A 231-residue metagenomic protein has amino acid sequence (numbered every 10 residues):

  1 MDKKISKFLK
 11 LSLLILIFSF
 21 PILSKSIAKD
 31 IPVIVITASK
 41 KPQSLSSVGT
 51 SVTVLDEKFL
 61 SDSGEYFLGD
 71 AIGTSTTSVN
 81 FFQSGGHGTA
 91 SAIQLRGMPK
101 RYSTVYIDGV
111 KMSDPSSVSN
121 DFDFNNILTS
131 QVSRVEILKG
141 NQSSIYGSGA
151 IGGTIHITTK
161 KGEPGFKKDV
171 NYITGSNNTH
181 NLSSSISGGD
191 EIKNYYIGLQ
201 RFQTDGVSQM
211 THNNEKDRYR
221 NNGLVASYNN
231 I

Functional and structural regions predicted by a protein language model:
M1-K29: Cleavable N-terminal targeting peptides that direct proteins into the secretory/outer-membrane pathway or into
I31-S63, A92, K100: N-terminal periplasmic "start-of-domain" segments of outer-membrane beta-barrel proteins
P32, G69, G73-K111, S133: Extracytoplasmic beta-strand/coil segments of soluble accessory domains associated with Gram-negative outer-membrane
S39, G140, T158, N171-N177 (+1 more regions): Outer-membrane beta-barrel pore domains and translocons
L68-S75, S91-Q94, S103-Y106, F122-L128 (+3 more regions): N-terminal periplasmic accessory domains that precede and gate Gram-negative outer-membrane beta-barrel machines
G86, N125, S148, G175-T179 (+1 more regions): Transmembrane beta-barrel outer-membrane domains
K111-K139: Short acidic/polar hinge/loop motifs at secondary-structure boundaries that mediate gating or recognition
H156, P164-G165, I173, S185-I231: Periplasmic-side early beta-strands and strand-to-turn transitions of outer-membrane beta-barrels
